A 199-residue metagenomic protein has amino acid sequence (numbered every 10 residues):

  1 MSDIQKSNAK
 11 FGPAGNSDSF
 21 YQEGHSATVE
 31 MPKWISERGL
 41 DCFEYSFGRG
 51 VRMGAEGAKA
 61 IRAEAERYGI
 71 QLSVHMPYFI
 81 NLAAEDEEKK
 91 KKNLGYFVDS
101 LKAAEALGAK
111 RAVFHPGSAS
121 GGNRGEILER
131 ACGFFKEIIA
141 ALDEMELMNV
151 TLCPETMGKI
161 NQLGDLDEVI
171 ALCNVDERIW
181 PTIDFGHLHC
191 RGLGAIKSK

Functional and structural regions predicted by a protein language model:
M1-K102: N-terminal pre-domain/capping segments
S2-S7, V175-F185, H189-K199: Histidine-acidic metal/acid-base catalytic patches
S17, Y21-H25, G125, L163-D167 (+1 more regions): Gly/Pro-rich active-site loop or hairpin
R67, A83-T182, C190: Active-site acidic/histidine proton-transfer and metal-coordination neighborhood in alpha/beta enzyme cores
H75, H115, H187: Histidine-centered active-site/metal-ligand motif
Y78, G158, H187: Short, glycine/acidic-enriched loop or turn micro-motifs at the edges of active sites
